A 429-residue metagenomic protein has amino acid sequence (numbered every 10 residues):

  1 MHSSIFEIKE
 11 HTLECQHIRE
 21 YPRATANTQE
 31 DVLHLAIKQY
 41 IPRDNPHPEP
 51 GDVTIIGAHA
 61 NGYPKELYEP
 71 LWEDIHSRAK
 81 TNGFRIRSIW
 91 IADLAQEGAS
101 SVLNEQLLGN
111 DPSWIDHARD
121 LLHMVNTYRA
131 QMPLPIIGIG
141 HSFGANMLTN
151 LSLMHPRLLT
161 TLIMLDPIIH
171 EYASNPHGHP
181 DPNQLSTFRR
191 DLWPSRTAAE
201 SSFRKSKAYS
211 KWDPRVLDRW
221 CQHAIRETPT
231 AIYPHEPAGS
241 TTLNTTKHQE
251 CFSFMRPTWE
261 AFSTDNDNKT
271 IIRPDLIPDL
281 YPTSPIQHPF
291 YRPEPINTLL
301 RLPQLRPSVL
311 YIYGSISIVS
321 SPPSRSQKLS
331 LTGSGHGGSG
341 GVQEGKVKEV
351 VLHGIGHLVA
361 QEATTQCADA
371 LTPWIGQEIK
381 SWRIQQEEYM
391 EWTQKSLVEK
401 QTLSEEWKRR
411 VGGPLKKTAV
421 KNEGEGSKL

Functional and structural regions predicted by a protein language model:
R23, N27-H47: A short loop-to-beta-strand scaffold at the N-terminal edge of the catalytic core in hydrolase folds
T28-D31, R85-I139: Active-site loop/oxyanion-hole signature of alpha/beta-hydrolase fold enzymes
L33, R43-V102: Conserved HGGG/HGGXW glycine-rich cap/lid loop of the alpha/beta-hydrolase fold
G57-N61, H141-S142, G314: Glycine-rich His-Gly loop
V125-H177: Conserved hydrolase catalytic core segment
P167-H170, S174, G178-A224: Alpha/beta-hydrolase-fold enzymes
Q222-V350, R383, E387-E391, K395 (+1 more regions): Conserved serine/cysteine hydrolase catalytic core
E349-A368: Catalytic histidine-centered segment of alpha/beta-hydrolase-like enzymes
